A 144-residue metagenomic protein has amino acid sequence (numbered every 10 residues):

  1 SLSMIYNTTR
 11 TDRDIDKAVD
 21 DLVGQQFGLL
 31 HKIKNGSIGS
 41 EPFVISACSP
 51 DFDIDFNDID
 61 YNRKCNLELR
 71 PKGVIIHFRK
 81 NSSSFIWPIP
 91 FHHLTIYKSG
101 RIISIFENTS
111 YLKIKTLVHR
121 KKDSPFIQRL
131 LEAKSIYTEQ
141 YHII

Functional and structural regions predicted by a protein language model:
S1-S3: Short, Lys/Arg-enriched N-terminal segments with co-localized hydrophobic residues within the first ~10-30 amino acids
I5-A47, H93-I144: Acidic, Ser/Thr- and proline-rich intrinsically disordered linker/docking segments of eukaryotic scaffolds
S37-K64: Short, contiguous, helix-prone interaction/anchoring segments in small proteins
D58-Y61, C65-N66, P71-Y97: Phosphoinositide-binding peripheral membrane targeting modules
